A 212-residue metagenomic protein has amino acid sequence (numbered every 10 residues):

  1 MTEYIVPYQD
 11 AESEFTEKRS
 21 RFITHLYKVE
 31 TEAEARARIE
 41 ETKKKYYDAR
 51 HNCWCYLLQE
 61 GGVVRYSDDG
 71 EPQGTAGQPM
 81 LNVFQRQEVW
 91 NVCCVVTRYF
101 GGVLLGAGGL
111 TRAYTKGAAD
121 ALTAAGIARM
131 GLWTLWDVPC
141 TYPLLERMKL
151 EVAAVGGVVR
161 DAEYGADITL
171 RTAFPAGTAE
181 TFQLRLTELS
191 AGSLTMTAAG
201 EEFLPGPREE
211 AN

Functional and structural regions predicted by a protein language model:
M1-T75, T197-N212: C-terminal regulatory domains involved in ligand/effector binding and gene-expression control
H25, C53-W54, N91-C94, L135 (+2 more regions): Structural motif
Y46-A49, V155-R160, T187-T195: A common structural junction motif
A76, M80-A124: Active-site beta-strand/loop microenvironment that shapes enzyme catalytic pockets
G117-L122, T178, S190-N212: Terminal alpha-helical anchor/extension segments at protein ends
G126-L144, T172: Short glycine-/aliphatic-rich beta-strand segments at the starts of folded cytosolic domains
P139-G157, T181: Short amphipathic alpha-helix segments
T172-A179: Terminal, non-globular segments
